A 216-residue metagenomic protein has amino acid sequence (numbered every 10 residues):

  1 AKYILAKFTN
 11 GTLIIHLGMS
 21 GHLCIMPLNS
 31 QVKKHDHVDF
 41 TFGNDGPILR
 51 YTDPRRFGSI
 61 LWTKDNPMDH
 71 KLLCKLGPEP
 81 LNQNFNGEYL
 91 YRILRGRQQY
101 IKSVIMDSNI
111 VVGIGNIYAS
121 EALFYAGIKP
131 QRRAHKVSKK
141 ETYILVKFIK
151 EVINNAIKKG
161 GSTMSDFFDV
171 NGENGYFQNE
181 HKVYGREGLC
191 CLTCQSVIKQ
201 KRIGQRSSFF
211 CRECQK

Functional and structural regions predicted by a protein language model:
A1-K216: Structured catalytic/nucleic-acid-binding cores of DNA maintenance enzymes
